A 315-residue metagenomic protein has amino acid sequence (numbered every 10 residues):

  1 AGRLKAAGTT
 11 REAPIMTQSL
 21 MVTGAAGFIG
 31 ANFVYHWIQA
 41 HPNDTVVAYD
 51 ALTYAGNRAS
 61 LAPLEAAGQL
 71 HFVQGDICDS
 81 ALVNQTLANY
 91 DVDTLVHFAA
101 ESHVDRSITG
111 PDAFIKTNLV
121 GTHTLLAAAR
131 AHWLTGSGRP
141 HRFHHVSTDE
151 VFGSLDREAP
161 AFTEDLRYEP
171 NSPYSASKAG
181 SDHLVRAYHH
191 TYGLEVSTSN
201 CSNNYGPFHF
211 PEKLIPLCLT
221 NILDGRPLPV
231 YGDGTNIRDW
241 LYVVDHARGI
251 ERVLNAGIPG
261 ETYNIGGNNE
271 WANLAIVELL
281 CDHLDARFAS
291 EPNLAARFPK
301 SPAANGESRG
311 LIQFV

Functional and structural regions predicted by a protein language model:
G2-R3: Intrinsic, low-complexity polybasic segments
A6-A7: Short, low-complexity intrinsically disordered segments enriched in A/P/G/S/L with frequent Arg, especially at protein
R11-N204, V244, L254, E278 (+2 more regions): N-terminal Rossmann-like NAD(P)+-binding domain of SDR-like oxidoreductases, especially those catalyzing
L20, F33, V46, G75 (+2 more regions): C-terminal substrate-binding subdomain of Rossmann-fold SDR/epimerase-dehydratase oxidoreductases
T53, F210, L214, A272: Short acidic-hydrophobic sequence patches enriched in Asp/Glu that either
E158-P160, P211-L219: A glycine/serine/threonine-rich, flexible loop-to-helix segment that serves as the NAD(P) cofactor-binding "lid"
